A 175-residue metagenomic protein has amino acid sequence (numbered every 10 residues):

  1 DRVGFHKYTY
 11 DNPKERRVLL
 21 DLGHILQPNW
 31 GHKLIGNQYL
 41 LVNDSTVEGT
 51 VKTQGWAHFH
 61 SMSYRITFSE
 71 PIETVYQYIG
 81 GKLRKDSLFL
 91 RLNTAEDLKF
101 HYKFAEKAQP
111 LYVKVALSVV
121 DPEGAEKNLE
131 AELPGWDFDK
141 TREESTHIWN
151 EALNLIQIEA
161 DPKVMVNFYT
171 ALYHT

Functional and structural regions predicted by a protein language model:
D1-T175: Beta-sandwich/jelly-roll carbohydrate-recognition scaffolds of carbohydrate-active enzymes
